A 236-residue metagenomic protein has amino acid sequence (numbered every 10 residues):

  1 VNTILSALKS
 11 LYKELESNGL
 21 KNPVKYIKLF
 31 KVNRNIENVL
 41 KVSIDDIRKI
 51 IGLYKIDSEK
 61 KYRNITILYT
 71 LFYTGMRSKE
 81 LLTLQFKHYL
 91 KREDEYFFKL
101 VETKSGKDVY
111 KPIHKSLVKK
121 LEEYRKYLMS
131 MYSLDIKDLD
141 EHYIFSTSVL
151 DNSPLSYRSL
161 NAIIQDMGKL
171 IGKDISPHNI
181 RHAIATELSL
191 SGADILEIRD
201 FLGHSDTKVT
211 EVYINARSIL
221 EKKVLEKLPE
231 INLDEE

Functional and structural regions predicted by a protein language model:
V1-E236: Conserved catalytic core of the tyrosine transesterase superfamily
